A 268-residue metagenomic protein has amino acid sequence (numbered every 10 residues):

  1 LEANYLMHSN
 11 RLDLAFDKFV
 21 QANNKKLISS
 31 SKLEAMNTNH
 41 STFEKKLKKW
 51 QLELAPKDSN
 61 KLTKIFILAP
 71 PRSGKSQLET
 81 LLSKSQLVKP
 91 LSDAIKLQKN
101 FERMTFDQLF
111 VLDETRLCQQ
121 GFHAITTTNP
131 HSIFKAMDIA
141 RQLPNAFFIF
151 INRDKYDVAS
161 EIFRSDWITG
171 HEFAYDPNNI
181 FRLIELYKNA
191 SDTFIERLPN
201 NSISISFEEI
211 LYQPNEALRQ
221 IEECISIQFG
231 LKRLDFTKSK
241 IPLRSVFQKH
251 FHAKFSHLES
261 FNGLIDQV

Functional and structural regions predicted by a protein language model:
L1-P56, I162-S204, L211-V268: PAPS-dependent sulfotransferases, especially Golgi type II membrane carbohydrate sulfotransferases
A55-L143, F150-N152: Phosphate-binding active sites in nucleotide-utilizing proteins
I95-K96, R153-V158, I210-L211: Conserved nucleotide-binding/hydrolysis micro-motifs of P-loop NTPases
I125, I203-S206: Conserved Rossmann-like nucleotide-binding pocket used by diverse enzymes that bind dinucleotide cofactors
N129-P130, S206-I210: Conserved short loop/turn motifs at secondary-structure junctions
I133-A136, D157-V158, K188: Conserved coil-to-alpha-helix start sites within the AMP-binding
I139-L143, F150-R153, D157-G170, A174: Conserved P-loop NTPase nucleotide-binding/switch module
L143-F147, P199-S202: Short glycine-/polar-rich loops that comprise or flank the Walker A/P-loop and associated switch/sensor motifs
